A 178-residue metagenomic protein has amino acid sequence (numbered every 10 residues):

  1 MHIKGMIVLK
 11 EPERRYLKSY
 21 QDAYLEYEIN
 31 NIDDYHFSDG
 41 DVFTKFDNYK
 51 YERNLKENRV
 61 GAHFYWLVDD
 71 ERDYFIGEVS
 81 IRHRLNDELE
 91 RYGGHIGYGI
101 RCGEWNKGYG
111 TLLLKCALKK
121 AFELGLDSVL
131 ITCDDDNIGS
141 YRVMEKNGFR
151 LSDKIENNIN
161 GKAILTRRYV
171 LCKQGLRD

Functional and structural regions predicted by a protein language model:
M1-H95, K120, N160-D178: GNAT-family acyltransferases
D73, G108, N137: Conserved G/P- and acidic residue-centered "switch" motifs that form tight phosphate/ATP-binding loops in soluble
G97-I100, N106-K119, E123, R142-K146: Conserved acetyl-CoA-binding loop-helix of GNAT-fold acetyltransferases
W105, I131-Y141: Conserved beta-strand-loop-alpha-helix junction that forms the acyl-donor binding cleft
E123-T132: Conserved GNAT acetyl-CoA-binding A-motif
T132-C133, G148-T166: Conserved catalytic-core motifs of GNAT/GCN5-like acyltransferases
